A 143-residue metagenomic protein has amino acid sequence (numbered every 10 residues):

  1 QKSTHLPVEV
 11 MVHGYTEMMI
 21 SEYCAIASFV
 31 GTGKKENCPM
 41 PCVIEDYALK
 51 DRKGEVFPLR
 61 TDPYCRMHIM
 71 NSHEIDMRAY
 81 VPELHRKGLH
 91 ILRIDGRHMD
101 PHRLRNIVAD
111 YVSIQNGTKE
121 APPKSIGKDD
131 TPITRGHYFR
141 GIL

Functional and structural regions predicted by a protein language model:
Q1-L143: Active-site pocket-lining/capping segments in soluble small-molecule metabolic enzymes
